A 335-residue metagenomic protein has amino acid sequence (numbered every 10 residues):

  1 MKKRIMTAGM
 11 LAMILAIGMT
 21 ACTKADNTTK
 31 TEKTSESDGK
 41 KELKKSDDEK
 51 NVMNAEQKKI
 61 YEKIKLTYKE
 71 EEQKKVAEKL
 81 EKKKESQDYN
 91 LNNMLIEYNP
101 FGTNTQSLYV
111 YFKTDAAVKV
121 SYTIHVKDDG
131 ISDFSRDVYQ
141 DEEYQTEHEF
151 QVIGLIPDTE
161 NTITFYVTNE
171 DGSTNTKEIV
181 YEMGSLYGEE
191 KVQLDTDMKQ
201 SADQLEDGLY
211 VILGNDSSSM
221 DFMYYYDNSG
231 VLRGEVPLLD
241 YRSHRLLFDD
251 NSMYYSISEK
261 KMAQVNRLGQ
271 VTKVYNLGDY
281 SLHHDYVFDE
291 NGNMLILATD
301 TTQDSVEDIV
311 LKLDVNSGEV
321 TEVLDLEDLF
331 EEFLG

Functional and structural regions predicted by a protein language model:
M1-G9: Bacterial N-terminal signal peptides that target proteins for export
K2-K3, T23, T29-E32, S135 (+2 more regions): Short, intrinsically disordered low-complexity segments
M10-L15: Hydrophobic helical h-region of N-terminal Sec-dependent signal peptides in bacterial secretory/periplasmic proteins
G18-A21: C-terminal motif of bacterial Sec signal peptides marking the signal peptidase cleavage site
K24-I96: N-terminal, intrinsically disordered, polar/charged segments of Gram-positive cell-envelope systems that serve as
E49-N51, K58-K74, L95-I124, E147-E149 (+2 more regions): Histidine-/acidic-rich catalytic cores in large beta-rich domains
I131-E143: Solvent-exposed serine/threonine-rich low-complexity stretches and specific carbohydrate-binding patches
